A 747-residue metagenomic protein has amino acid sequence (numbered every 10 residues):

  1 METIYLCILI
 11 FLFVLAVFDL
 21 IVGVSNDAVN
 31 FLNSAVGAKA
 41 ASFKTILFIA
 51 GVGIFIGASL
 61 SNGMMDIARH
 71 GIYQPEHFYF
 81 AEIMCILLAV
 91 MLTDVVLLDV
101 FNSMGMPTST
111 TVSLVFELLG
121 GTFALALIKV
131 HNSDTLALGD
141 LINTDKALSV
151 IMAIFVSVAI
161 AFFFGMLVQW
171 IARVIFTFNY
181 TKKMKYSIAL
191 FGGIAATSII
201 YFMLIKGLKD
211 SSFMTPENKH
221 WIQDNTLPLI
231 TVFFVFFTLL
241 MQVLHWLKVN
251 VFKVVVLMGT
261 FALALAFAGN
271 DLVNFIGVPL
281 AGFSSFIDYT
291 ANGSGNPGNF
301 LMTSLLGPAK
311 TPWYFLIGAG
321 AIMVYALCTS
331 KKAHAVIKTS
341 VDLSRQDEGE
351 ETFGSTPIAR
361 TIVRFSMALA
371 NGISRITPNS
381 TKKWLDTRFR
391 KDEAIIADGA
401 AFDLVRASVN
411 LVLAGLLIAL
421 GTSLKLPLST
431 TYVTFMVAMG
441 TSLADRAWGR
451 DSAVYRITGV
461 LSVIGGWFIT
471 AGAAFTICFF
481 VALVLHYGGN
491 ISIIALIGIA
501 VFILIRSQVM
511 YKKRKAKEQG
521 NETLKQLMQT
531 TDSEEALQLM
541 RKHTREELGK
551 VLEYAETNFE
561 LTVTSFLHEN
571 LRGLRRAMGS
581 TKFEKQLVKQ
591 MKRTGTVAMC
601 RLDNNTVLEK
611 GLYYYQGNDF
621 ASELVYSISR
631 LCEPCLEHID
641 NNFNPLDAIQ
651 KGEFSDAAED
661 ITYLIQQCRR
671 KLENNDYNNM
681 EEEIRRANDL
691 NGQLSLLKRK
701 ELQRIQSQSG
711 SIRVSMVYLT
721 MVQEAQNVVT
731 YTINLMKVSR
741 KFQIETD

Functional and structural regions predicted by a protein language model:
E2-L424, T434-E547, E560-L561, R576 (+1 more regions): Alpha-helical transmembrane segments and immediately membrane-proximal extracytoplasmic
T431: Classical protein tyrosine phosphatase
V509-D747: Cytosolic, long alpha-helical scaffolding segments
